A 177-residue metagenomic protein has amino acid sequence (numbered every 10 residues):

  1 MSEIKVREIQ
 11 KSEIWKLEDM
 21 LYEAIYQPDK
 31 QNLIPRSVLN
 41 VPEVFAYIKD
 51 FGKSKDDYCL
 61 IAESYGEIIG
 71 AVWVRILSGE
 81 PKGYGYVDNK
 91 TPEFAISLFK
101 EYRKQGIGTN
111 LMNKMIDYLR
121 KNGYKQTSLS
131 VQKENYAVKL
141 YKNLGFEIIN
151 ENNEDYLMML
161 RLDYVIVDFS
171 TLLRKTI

Functional and structural regions predicted by a protein language model:
I4-D19: A short beta-loop-alpha structural element at the N-terminal edge of CoA-dependent acyl/N-acetyltransferase catalytic
Y26-I48: Conserved GNAT-fold acetyl-CoA-binding loop/helix
A46-I61: A short helix-loop-beta-strand connector motif used in the catalytic cores of GNAT acetyltransferases and, in some
I61, E67-I76: Conserved beta-strand in the GNAT
E93-K104: A short, internal acetyl-CoA/4′-phosphopantetheine-binding micro-motif in the GNAT/acyltransferase core
K104-D117, K121, K142-N143: Conserved acetyl-CoA-binding loop-helix of GNAT-fold acetyltransferases
L119-Q132: Conserved GNAT acetyl-CoA-binding A-motif
K142-N152: Conserved acetyl-CoA-binding loop of GNAT-fold acetyltransferases
